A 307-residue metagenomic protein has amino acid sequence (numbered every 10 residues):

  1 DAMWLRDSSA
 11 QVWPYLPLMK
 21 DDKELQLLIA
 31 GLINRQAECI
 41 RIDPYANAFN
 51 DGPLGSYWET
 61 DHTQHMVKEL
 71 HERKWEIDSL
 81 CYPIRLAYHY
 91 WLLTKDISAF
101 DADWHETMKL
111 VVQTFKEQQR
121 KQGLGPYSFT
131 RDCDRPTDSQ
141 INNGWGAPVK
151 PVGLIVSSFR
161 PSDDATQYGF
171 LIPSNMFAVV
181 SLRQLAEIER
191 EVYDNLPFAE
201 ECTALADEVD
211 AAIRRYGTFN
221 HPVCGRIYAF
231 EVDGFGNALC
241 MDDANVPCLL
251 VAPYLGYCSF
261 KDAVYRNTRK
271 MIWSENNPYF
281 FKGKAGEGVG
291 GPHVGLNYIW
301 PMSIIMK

Functional and structural regions predicted by a protein language model:
A2-I29, I33-T137: Aromatic-rich carbohydrate-recognition surfaces in CAZymes
L5, P44-Y45, G52, H62 (+3 more regions): Extended ligand-binding clefts on enzyme/binding-domain cores
A10-K23, Y82-I97, M176-N195, L250-K261 (+1 more regions): Well-ordered alpha-helical scaffold segments within catalytic/enzyme domains
L18, G31, R35, C39 (+4 more regions): Generic, well-ordered alpha-helical scaffold segments in large soluble proteins
N34-E38, P44, A48, S181-R183 (+3 more regions): N-terminal, helix-rich and Lys/Arg-enriched segments in bacterial and organellar proteins
V67-H71, A99, S162-G169, P197: Short coil/turn segments at secondary-structure junctions
L86, W104-V111, S174, S181 (+2 more regions): Internal, well-ordered alpha-helical segments in soluble enzyme and binding-protein domains
